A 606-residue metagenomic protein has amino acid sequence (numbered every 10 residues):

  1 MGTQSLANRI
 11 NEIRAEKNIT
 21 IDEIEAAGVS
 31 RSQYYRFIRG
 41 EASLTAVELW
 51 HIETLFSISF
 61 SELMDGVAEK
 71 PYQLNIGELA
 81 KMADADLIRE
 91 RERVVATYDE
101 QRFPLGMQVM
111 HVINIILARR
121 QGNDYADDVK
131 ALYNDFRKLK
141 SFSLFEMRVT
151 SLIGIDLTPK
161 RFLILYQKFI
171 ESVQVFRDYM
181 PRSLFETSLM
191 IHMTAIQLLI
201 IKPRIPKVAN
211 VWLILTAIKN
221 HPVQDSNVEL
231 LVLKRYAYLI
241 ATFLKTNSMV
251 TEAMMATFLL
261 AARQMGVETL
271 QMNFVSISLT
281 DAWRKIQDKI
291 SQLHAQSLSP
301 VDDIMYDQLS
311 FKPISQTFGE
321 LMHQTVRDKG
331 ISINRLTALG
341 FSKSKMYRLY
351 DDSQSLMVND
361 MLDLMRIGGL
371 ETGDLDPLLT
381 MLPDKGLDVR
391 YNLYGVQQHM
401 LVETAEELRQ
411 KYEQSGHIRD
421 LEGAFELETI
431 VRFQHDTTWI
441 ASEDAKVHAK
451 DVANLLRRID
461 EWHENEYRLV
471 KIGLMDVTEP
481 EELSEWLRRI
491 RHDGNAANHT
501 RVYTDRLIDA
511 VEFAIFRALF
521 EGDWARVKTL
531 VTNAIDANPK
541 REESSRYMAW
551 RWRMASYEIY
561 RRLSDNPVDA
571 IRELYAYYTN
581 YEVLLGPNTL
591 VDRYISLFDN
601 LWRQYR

Functional and structural regions predicted by a protein language model:
M1-K17, D303-K329: A short, Lys/Arg-rich alpha-helix, primarily the initiator
N18-R36, D328-Y347: Short alpha-helical DNA-recognition segment
V47-E62, N359-D374: DNA major-groove recognition helix of helix-turn-helix/homeodomain DNA-binding modules
I58-Y133, R137, S141, G369-A449 (+2 more regions): Charged, helix-prone or intrinsically disordered regulatory segments positioned adjacent to compact structured domains
A80-R93, Q121-K130, P159-S172, R204-T216 (+6 more regions): Helix-turn-helix repeat elements of alpha-solenoid scaffolds
V94-L105, Y133-S143, K168-L184, L215-E229 (+8 more regions): Solenoid-like repeat scaffolds
F103-I116, S141-K160, F185-L199, K234-I240 (+5 more regions): Amphipathic alpha-helical repeat scaffolds of TPR domains
N247-I314, R562-R606: C-terminal non-catalytic interaction modules
